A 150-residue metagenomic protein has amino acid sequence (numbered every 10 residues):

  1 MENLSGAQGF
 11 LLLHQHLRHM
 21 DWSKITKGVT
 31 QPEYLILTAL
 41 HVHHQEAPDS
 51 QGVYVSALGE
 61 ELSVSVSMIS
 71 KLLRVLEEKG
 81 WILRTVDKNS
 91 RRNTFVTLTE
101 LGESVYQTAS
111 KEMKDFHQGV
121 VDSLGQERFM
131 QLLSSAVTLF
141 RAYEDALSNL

Functional and structural regions predicted by a protein language model:
M1, M130-L150: C-terminal regulatory/oligomerization modules of transcriptional regulators
M1-Y34, T38: N-terminal leader segment of winged-helix/HTH proteins
Q15, T38-Q45, S110: Short, locally clustered residues in the helix-turn-helix/winged-helix DNA-binding domain
I25, P32-I36, Y54, L101 (+1 more regions): N-terminal positioning helix adjacent to the helix-turn-helix/winged-helix DNA-binding module
G52-E61: A short alpha-helical element within helix-turn-helix/winged-helix DNA-binding domains across DNA-binding proteins
R74-Q131: Charged, amphipathic alpha-helical coiled-coil/dimerization segments
